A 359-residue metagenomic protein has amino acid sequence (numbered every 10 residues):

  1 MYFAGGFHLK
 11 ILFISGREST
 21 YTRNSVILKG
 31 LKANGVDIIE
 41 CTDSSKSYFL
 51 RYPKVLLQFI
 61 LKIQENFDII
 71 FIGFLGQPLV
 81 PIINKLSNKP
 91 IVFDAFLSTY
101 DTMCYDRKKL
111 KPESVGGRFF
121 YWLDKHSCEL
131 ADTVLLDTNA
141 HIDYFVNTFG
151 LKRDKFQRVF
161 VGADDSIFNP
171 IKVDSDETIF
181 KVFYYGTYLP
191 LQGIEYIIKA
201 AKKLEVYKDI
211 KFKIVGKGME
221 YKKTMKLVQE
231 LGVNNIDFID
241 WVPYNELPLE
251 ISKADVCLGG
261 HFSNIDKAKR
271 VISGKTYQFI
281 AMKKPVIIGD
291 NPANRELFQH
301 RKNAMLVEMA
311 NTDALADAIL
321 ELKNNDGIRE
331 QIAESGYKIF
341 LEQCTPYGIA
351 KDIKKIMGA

Functional and structural regions predicted by a protein language model:
L12, S175-K202, K213: Conserved donor-binding/catalytic core segment of Leloir-type glycosyltransferases
L57-I60, T99, S114-V134: Membrane-proximal helix-turn-helix segments that form the acceptor-binding/catalytic region of lipid-linked
F93-W122, K152, R158-S166: Acceptor-binding helix/loop patch of EC 2.4 sugar-transfer enzymes, predominantly nucleotide-sugar-dependent
Y121, K125-P170, E177, Y185 (+1 more regions): Donor nucleotide-sugar binding/catalytic pocket of nucleotide-sugar-dependent glycosyltransferases
Q192, N245-E250, C257-Q278, I287-E296: Nucleotide-sugar-dependent
K222-V256: Nucleotide-activated donor-binding/catalytic signature segment of Leloir-type glycosyltransferases, i.e., the conserved
F298-R301, M305-T312, E321-D326: Conserved acidic donor-binding segment of nucleotide-sugar-dependent glycosyltransferases
A314, E321, I328-E342: A short, well-ordered alpha-helix in the C-terminal region of glycosyltransferases
